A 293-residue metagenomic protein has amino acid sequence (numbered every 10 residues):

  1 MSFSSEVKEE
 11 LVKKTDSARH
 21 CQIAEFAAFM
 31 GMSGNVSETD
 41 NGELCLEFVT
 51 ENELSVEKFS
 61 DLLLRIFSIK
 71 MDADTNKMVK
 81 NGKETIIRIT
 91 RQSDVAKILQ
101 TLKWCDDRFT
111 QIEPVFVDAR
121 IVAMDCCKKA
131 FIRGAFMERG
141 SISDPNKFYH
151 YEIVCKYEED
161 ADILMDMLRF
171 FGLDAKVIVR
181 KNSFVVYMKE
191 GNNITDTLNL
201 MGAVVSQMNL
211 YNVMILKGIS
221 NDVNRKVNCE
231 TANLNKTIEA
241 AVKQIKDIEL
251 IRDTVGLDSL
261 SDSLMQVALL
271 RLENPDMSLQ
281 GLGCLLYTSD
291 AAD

Functional and structural regions predicted by a protein language model:
M1-T101: N-terminal low-complexity or simple alpha-helical regulatory segments that function as activation/interaction modules
E57, D61-F67, A73-T75, V79 (+1 more regions): DNA-contacting interfaces and partner/effector-binding or oligomerization modules in DNA-centric proteins
N221, K226-A240: Residue(s) in the substrate-gating loop at a strand-loop-helix junction that position the organic substrate next
A241-S263: Short, Lys/Arg-enriched anionic-surface-contact patches
S263-L269: Short alpha-helical "packing" element that flanks the helix-turn-helix/winged-helix DNA-binding module
L270-P275: Short helix-to-turn junction characteristic of helix-turn-helix DNA-binding domains, especially the helix
Q280-L286: Short alpha-helical "recognition helix" segments of helix-turn-helix
Y287-A292: Conserved small/polar residues in nucleotide/adenosyl-binding loops
